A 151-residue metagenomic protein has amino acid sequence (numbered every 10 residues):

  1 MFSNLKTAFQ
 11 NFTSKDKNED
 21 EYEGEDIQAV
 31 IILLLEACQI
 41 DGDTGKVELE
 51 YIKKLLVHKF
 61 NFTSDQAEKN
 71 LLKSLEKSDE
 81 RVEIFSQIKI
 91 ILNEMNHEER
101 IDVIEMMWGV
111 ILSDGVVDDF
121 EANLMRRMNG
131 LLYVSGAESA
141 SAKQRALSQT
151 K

Functional and structural regions predicted by a protein language model:
M1-E36, D43-K151: Small-residue-enriched hydrophobic alpha-helices in membranes
